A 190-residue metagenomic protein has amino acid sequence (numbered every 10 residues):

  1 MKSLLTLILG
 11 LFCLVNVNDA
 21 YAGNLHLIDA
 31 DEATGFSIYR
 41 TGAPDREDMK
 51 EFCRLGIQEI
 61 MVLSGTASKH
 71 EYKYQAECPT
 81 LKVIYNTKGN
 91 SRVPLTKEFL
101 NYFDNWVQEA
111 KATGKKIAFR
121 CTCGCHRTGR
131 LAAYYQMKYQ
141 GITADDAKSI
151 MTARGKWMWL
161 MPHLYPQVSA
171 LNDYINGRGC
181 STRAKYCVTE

Functional and structural regions predicted by a protein language model:
M1-L4: Positively charged n-region of N-terminal signal peptides that target proteins for export
T6-N16: Bacterial N-terminal signal peptides
N16-A118, C123, R130-E190: Cys-dependent protein tyrosine phosphatase-like superfamily
